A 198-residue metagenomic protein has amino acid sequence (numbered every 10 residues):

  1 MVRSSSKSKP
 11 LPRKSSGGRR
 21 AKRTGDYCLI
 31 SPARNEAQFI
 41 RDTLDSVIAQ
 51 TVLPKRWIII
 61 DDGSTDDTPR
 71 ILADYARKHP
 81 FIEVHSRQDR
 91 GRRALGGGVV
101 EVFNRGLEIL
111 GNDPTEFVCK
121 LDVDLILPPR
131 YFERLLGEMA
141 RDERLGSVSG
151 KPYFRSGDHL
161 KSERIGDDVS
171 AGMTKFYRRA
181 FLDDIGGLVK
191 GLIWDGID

Functional and structural regions predicted by a protein language model:
M1-A49: N-proximal low-complexity "stem/linker" segments adjacent to membrane-targeting elements
L44-D45, P69-R70, P129-A140, L182: Short alpha-helix within the catalytic core of nucleotide-sugar-dependent glycosyltransferases
D45-G91: Acidic donor-binding segment of Leloir-type glycosyltransferases
V100-F117: Active-site nucleotide-sugar/metal-binding loop of Leloir-type enzymes
P114-I126: Short beta-strand-to-loop acidic/aromatic patch adjacent to the donor-nucleotide binding site
I126-K161: Conserved donor NDP-sugar-binding/catalytic core segment of glycosyltransferases
A171-G186: Conserved nucleotide-sugar donor-binding and metal-coordinating catalytic region shared by glycosyltransferases
D183-D198: Donor nucleotide-sugar recognition loop
